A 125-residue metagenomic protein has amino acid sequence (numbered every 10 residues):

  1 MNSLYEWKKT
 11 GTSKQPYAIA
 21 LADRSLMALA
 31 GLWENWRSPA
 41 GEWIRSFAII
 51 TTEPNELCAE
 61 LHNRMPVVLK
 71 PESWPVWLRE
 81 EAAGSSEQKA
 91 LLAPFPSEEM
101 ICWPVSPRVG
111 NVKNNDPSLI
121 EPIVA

Functional and structural regions predicted by a protein language model:
M1-A125: A structured binding-face within diverse protein domains that lines the active/interaction site
